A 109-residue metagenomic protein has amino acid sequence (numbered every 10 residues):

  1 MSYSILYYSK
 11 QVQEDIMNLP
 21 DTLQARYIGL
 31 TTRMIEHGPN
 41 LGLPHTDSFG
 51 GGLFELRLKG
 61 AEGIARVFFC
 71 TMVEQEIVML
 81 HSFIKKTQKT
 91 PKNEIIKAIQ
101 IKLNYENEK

Functional and structural regions predicted by a protein language model:
M1-I64, V73-I77, K86-K109: Basic, Lys/Arg-enriched alpha-helical interface segments
V67: Portal/gating segments that form or line small-molecule/metal binding sites
C70: Conserved Hanks-type protein kinase catalytic core
L80: Conserved catalytic cores of phosphodiester-cleaving nucleases, focusing on short active-site segments
